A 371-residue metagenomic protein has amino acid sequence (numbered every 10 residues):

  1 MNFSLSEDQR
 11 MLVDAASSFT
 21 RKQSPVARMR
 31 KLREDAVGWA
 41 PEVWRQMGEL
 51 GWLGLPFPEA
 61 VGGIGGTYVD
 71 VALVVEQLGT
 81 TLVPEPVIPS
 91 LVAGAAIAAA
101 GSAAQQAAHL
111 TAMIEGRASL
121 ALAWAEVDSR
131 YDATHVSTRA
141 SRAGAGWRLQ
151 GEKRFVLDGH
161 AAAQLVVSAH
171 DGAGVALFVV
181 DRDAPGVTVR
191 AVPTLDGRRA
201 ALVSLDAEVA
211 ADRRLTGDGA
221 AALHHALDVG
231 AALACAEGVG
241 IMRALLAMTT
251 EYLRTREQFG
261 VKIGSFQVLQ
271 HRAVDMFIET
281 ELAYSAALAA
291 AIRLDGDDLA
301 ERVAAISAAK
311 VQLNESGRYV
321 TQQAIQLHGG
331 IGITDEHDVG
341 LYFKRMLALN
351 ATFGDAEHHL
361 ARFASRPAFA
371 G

Functional and structural regions predicted by a protein language model:
M1-L82, A103-Q105, A112, G116 (+2 more regions): Alpha-helical interface subdomain recognition
G65-V74, D132-V136, V180, E208-V209 (+1 more regions): Structural signature of FAD isoalloxazine-binding scaffolds in flavoprotein oxidoreductases
P84-A104: N-terminal glycine-rich flavin-associated loop
A93, G116-A118, D132-V136, A161-A163 (+6 more regions): A generic structural signal for well-ordered coil/turn residues at beta-strand boundaries that shape enzyme active-site
A98-G101, S141, V167-H170, V179-R182 (+1 more regions): Short beta-strand-to-turn element immediately C-terminal to the catalytic PLP-Schiff-base lysine in fold type I
G116-V127, V167: A short, Trp-centered hydrophobic/proline-enriched beta-strand micro-motif
Y131, H135, F155-V156, D181-L215: Flexible, small-/acidic-enriched active-site or ligand-binding loops
Q150-T188: A short core secondary-structure module
